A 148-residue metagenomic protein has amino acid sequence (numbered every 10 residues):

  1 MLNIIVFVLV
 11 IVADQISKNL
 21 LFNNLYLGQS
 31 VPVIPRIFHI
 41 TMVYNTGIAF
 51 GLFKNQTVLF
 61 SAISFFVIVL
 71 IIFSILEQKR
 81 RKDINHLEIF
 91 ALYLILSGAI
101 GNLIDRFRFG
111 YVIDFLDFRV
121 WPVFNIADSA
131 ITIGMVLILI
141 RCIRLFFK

Functional and structural regions predicted by a protein language model:
M1-K148: Alpha-helical transmembrane bundles and membrane-interface segments of multipass inner-membrane proteins
